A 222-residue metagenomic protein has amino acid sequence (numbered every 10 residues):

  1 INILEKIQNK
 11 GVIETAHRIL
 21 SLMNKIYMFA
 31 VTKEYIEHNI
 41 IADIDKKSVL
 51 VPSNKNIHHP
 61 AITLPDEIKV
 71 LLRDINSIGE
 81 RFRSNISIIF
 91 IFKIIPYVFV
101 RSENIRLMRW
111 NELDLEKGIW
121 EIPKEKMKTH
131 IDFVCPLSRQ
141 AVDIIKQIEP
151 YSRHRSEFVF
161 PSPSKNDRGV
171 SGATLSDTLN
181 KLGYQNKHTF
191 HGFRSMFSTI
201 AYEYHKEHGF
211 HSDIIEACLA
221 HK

Functional and structural regions predicted by a protein language model:
K6-L22, T32, I36-S102, R106-M108 (+4 more regions): Basic, Lys/Arg- and aromatic-enriched nucleic-acid-binding interface segment
E14, T32, K93-N104, T174 (+2 more regions): C-terminal catalytic core of tyrosine-transesterase DNA break-rejoin enzymes
H38, E112-I119, N186, E207-K222: Short, polar N-cap/turn motifs at the start of nucleic acid-interacting alpha helices
H58-P60, I78-R83, P123-V134, P161-D167 (+2 more regions): Short, contiguous acidic/charged loop-to-helix segments that flank catalytic cores in large enzymes
I62-K69, K117, P136-K187, M196-F197 (+1 more regions): Active-site/catalytic core of tyrosine-dependent DNA strand-transfer enzymes
R73-N76, P96, W110, K146-R153 (+3 more regions): Hydrophobic alpha-helix feature that most strongly marks membrane-spanning transmembrane helices and their immediate
K124-H130, V142, L219-K222: Catalytic-site neighborhood detector that most strongly recognizes the C-terminal catalytic loop/helix of tyrosine
